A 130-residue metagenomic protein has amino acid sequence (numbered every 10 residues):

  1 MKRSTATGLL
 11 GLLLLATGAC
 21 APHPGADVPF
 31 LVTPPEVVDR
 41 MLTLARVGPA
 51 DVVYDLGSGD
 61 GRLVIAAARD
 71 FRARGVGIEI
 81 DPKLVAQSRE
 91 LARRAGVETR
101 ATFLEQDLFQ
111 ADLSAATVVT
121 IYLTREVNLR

Functional and structural regions predicted by a protein language model:
M1-L9: Bacterial N-terminal signal peptides that target proteins for export
G8-T17: Bacterial N-terminal signal peptides
A19-D51: S-adenosyl-L-methionine
A50-G59: Conserved class I S-adenosyl-L-methionine
R62-R72: Conserved SAM-binding loop of SAM-dependent methyltransferases across substrates and taxa, primarily the Class I
R74-E79: Conserved SAM-binding motif I beta-strand of class I
D81-A115: S-adenosyl-L-methionine
E126-R130: A short, conserved alpha-helix within the catalytic core of class I
